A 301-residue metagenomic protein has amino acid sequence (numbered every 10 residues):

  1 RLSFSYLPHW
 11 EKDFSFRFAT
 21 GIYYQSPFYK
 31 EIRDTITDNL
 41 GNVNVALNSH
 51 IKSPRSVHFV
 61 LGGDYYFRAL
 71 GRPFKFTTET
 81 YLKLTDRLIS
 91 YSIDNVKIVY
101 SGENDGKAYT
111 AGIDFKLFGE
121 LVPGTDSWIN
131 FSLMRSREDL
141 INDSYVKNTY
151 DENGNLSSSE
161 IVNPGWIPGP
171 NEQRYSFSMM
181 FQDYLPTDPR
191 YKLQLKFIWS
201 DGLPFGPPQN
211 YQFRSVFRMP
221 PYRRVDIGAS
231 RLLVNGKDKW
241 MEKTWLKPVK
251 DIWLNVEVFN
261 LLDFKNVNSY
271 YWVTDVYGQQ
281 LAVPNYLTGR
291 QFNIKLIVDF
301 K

Functional and structural regions predicted by a protein language model:
L2-Y6, L61-Y65, I113-G119, I129 (+6 more regions): Residues on the lipid-exposed face of transmembrane beta-strands in outer-membrane beta-barrel proteins
L7-E11, S56, F67-G71, T110 (+9 more regions): Outer-membrane beta-barrel channels and translocator barrels
F14-F18, F59, F74-T78, P123 (+6 more regions): Transmembrane beta-strands of outer-membrane beta-barrel proteins
R17, G21, E31, H50-N104 (+2 more regions): Membrane-embedded beta-barrel scaffold of Gram-negative outer-membrane proteins
T20-S26, T35, Y65-F67, T80-D86 (+6 more regions): Transmembrane beta-strands of outer-membrane beta-barrel pores
R55-F59, L82, K107-A111, N171-F177 (+3 more regions): Residues that define the transmembrane beta-barrel architecture of outer-membrane proteins
Y81-L84, S101-G206, I297: Gram-negative outer-membrane beta-barrel transporters
P189-R190, I198-P208, R231-K301: C-terminal beta-signal and adjacent terminal beta-strands/loops of Gram-negative outer-membrane beta-barrel proteins
